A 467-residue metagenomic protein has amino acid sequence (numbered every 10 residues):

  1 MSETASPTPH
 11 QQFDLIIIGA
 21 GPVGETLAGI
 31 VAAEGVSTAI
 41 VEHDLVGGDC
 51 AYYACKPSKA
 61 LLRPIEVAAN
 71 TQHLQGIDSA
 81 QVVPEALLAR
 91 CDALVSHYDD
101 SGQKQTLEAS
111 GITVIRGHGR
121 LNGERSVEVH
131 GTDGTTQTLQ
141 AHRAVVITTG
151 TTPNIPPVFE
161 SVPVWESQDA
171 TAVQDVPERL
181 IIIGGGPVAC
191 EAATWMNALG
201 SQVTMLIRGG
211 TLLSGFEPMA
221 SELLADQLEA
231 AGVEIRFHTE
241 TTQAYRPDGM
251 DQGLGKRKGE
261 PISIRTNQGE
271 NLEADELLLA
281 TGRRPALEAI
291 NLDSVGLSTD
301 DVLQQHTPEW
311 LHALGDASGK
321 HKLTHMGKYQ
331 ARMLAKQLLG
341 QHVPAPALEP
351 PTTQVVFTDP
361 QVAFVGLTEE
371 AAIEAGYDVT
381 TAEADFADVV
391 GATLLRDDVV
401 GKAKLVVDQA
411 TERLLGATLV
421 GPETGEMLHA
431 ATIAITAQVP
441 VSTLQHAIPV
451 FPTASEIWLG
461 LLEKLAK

Functional and structural regions predicted by a protein language model:
S2-F13, P22-V23, I30-V36, V41-V176 (+8 more regions): Glycine-rich flavin
F13-D44, K56-A60, P64-V67, T358-T368 (+1 more regions): Flexible, glycine-rich terminal cap/loop adjacent to redox cofactors in electron-transfer oxidoreductases
I16, A39, I181, T204-M205 (+2 more regions): A structural signal for isolated positions on well-ordered beta-strands in alpha/beta enzyme cores
I16-I18, G119, L139-G150, I182-I183 (+3 more regions): Short hydrophobic core segments
G19-G24, L180-M196: Glycine-rich adenosine-cofactor-binding loop
A28, A32, A193-A198: Gly/Ala-rich phosphate-binding loop of Rossmann-like dinucleotide-binding domains, activating on the conserved
T113-I115, W165, E234-R236, H312 (+1 more regions): General small-molecule cofactor/ligand-binding pocket signal
V162-P177, N271-H342: FAD-site-proximal beta/loop scaffold in flavoenzymes
